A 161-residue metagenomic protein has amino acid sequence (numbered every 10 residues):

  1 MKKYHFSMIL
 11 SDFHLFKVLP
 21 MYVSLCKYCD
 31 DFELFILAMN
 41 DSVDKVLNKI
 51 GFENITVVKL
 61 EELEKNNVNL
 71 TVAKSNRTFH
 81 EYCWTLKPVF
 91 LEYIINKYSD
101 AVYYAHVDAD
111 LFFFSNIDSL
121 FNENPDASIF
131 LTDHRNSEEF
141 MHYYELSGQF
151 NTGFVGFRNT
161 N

Functional and structural regions predicted by a protein language model:
M1-N161: Glycosyltransferase catalytic domains, chiefly GT-A lineage
